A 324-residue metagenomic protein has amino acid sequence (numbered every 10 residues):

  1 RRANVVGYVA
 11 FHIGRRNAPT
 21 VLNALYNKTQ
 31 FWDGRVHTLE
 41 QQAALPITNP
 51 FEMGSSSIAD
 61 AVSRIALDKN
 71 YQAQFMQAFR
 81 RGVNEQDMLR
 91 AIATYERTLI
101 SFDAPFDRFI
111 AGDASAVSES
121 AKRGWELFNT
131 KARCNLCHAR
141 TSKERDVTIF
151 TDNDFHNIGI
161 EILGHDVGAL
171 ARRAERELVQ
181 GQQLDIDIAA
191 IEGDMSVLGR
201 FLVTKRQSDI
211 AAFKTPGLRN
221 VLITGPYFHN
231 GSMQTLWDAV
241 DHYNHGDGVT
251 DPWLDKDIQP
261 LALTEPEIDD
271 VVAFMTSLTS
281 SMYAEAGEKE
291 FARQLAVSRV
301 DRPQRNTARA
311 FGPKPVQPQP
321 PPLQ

Functional and structural regions predicted by a protein language model:
R1-L45, D107-M233, D238-D241, D247-D251 (+1 more regions): Short glycine/threonine-rich turn/loop motifs
T20, T38, D60, N70 (+8 more regions): Extracytoplasmic/secreted proteins, especially bacterial periplasmic and envelope-associated proteins
Q30-F102: Residue microenvironments linked to proteolytic maturation and disulfide-stabilized extracellular modules
M53-A59, M76-F79, D87, A104-A111 (+3 more regions): Short coil/turn segments at secondary-structure boundaries
S56, I65-A66, G82-Q86, S118 (+4 more regions): Soluble non-cytosolic domains of exported or imported proteins
L236-A262, P266-V272: Active-site pocket scaffolds in enzymes
D270-L278, F311: Conserved SxxK-family serine transpeptidase/carboxypeptidase catalytic domain of penicillin-binding proteins
